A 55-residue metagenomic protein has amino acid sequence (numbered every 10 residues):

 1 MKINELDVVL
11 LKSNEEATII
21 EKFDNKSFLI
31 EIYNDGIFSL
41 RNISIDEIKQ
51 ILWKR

Functional and structural regions predicted by a protein language model:
M1-R55: Basic/aromatic-rich interaction segments and small domains that mediate binding to polyanionic partners
